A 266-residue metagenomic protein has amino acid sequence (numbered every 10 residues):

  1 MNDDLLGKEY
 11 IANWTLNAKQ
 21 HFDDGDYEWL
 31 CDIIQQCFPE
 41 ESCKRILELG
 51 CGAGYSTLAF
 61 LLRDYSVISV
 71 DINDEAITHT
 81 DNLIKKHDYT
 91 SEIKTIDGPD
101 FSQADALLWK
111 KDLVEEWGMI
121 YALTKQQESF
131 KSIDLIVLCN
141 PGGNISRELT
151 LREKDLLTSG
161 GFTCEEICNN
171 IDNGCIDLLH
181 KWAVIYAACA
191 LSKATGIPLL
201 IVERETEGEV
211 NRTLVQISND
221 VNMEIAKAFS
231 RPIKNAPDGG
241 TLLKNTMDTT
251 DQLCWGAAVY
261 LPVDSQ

Functional and structural regions predicted by a protein language model:
D23-S42: Conserved alpha-helix/loop element of class I SAM-dependent methyltransferases that forms part of the SAM/SAH-binding
C43-G52: Conserved class I S-adenosyl-L-methionine
A53-D64: Conserved SAM-binding loop of SAM-dependent methyltransferases across substrates and taxa, primarily the Class I
N73: Conserved SAM/SAH-binding beta-strand->alpha-helix loop
T80-D81: Conserved SAM-binding loop
K86-K125: S-adenosyl-L-methionine
D134-K154, I167-L178: A short SAM/SAH-binding and catalytic strip from SAM-dependent methyltransferases
T163-E166, G196-R204: Conserved beta-strand signature within the Rossmann-like core of class I S-adenosyl-L-methionine
